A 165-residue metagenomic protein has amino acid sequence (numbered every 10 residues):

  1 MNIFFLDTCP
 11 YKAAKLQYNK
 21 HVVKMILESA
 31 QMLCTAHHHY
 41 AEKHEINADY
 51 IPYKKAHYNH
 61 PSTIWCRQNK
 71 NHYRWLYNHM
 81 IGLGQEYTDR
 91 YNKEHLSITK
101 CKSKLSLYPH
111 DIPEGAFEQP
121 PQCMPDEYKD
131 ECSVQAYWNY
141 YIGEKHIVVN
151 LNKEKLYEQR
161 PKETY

Functional and structural regions predicted by a protein language model:
M1-N59, T63-Y165: Sequence termini and other peripheral, non-core segments
